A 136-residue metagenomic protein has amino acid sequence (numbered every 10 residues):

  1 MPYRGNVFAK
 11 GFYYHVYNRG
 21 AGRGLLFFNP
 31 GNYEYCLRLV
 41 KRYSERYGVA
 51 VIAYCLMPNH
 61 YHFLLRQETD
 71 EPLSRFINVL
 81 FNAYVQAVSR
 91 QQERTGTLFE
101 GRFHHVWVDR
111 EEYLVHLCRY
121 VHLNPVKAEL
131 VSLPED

Functional and structural regions predicted by a protein language model:
M1-D136: Short catalytic/metal-binding and nucleic-acid-binding patches
